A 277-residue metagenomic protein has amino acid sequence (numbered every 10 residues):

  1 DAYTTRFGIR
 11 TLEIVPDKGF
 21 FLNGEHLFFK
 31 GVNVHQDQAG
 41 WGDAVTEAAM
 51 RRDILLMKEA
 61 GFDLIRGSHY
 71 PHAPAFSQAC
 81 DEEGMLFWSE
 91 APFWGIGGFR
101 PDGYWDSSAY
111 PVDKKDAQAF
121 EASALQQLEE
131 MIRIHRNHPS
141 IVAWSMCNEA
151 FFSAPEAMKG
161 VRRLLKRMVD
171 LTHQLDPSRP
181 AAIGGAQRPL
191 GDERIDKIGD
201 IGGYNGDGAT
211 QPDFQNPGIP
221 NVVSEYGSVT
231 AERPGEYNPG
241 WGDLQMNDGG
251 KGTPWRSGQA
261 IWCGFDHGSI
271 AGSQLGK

Functional and structural regions predicted by a protein language model:
D1-S153, A157-R167, A181-A182: Active-site-adjacent substrate/metal-binding segments within catalytic domains of carbohydrate-active enzymes
D63, D200, S257: Receiver (REC) domain switch/active-site residues of two-component response regulators
H69-H72, A186-P189, Y204-T210: Short beta->alpha connector loops
C80, L190, R233-G235: Active-site-proximal segments of metal-dependent phosphoesterases and phosphodiesterases across multiple
E82, G202-G203, V222, S228: Active-site and adjacent substrate-binding regions of carbohydrate-active enzymes
E83-M85, Y104-P111, I198-G202, P239-W241 (+1 more regions): Short, hinge-like loop/turn segments at secondary-structure boundaries
S89, N148, Y204, S224-E225: Active-site flanking residues adjacent to catalytic metal/cofactor-binding acidic residues
L125, H138-S145, F152-G185, R194-D196 (+1 more regions): Substrate-binding clefts and catalytic carboxylate motifs of secreted carbohydrate-active enzymes
